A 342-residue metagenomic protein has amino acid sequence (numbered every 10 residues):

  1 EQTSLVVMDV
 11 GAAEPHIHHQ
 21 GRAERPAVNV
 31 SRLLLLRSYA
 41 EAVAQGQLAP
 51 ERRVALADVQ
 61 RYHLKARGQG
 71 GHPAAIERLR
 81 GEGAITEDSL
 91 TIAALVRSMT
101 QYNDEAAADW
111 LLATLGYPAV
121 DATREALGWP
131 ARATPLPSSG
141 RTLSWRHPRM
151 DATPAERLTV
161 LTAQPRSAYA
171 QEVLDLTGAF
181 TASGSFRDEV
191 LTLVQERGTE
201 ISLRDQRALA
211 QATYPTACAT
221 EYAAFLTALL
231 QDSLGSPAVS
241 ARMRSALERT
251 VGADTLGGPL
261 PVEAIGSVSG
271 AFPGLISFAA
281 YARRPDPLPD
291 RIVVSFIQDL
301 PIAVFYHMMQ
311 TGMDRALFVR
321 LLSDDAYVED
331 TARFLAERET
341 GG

Functional and structural regions predicted by a protein language model:
E1, E172-D175, A179-G342: Structured C-terminal helix/loop/strand segments within mature extracytoplasmic catalytic/sensor domains
E1-H147: Active-site-adjacent loops and short helices of periplasmic peptidoglycan-processing enzymes
Q2-T3, D88-I92, V96-L226: Mid-domain, small-residue-enriched loop/turn segments at the edges of structured enzyme/sensor domains
P26-V28, A49-V59, P148-Q164, V173-F180 (+1 more regions): Short, charge-rich amphipathic segments
V30-Y39, E77-S89, P137-R157, L161-D175 (+3 more regions): Short, surface-exposed, charge-dense and proline/glycine-enriched linear segments
